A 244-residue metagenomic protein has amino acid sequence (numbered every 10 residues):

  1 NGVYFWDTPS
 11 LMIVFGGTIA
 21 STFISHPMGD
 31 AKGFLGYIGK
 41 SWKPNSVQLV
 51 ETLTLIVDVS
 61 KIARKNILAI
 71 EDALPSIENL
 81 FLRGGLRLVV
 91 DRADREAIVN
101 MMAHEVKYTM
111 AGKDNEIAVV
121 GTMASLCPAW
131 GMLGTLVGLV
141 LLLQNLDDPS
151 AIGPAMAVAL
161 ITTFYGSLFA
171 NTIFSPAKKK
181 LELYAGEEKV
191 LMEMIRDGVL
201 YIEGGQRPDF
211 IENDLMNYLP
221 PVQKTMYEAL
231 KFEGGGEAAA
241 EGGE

Functional and structural regions predicted by a protein language model:
N1-G2, K107-Y184: Helix-termination/interfacial motifs at the ends of transmembrane alpha-helices
N1-I117, E188-E244: Large intracellular
